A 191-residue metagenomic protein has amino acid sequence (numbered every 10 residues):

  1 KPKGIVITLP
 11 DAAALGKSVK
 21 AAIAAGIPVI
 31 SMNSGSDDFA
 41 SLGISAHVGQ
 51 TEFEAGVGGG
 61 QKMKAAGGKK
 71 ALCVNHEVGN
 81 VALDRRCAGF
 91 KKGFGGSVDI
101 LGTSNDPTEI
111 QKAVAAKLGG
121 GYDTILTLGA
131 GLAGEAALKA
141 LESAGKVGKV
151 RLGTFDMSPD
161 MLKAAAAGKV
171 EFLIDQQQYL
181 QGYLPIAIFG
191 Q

Functional and structural regions predicted by a protein language model:
K1-Q191: A residue-level marker of the well-folded mature domains of exported/periplasmic proteins
